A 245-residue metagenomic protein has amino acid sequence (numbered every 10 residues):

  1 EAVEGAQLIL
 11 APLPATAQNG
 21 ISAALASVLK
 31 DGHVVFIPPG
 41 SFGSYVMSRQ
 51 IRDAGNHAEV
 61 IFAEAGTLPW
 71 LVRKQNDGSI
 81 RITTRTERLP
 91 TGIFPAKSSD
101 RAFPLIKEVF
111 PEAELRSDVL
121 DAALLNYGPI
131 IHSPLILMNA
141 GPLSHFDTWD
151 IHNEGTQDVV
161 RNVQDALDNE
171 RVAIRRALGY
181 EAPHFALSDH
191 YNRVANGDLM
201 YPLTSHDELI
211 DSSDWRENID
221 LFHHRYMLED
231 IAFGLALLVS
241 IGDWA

Functional and structural regions predicted by a protein language model:
E1-A6: Conserved N-terminal Rossmann-fold NAD(P) cofactor-binding segment
A11, A15-G78: Rossmann-like NAD(P)(H) cofactor-binding subdomain of soluble oxidoreductases
S44, S99-F103, V160-D168, M227 (+2 more regions): Generic structural signal for well-ordered, non-membrane alpha-helical segments in soluble metabolic enzymes
A54, L105-A113, A166-E170, I174-L178 (+1 more regions): Change "in soluble alpha/beta enzymes" to "in soluble alpha/beta proteins
L68-L167: Substrate/ligand-engaging "lid" and interaction regions
V160, A166-I210: Small-residue-rich helix-loop
Y191-A245: Long, low-complexity C-terminal extensions of enzymes
